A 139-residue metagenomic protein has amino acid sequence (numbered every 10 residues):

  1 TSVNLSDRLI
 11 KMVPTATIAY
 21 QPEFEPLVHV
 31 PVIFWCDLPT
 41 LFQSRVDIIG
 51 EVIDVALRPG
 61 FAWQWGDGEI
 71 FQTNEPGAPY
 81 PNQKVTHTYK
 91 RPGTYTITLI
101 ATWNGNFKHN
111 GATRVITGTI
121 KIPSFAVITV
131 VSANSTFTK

Functional and structural regions predicted by a protein language model:
T1-K139: Extracellular/lumenal mature domains of secreted and surface-exposed proteins
